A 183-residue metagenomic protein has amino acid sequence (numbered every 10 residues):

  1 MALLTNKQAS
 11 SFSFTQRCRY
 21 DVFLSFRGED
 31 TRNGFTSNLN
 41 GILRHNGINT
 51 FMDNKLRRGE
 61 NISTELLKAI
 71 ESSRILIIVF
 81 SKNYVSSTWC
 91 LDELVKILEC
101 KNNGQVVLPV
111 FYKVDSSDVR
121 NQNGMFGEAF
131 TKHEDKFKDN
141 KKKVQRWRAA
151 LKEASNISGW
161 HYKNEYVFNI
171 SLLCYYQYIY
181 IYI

Functional and structural regions predicted by a protein language model:
M1-L76, C100: Conserved N-terminal substructure of TIR/SEFIR domains
M1-V22, F35-G41, G47, D135-Q177 (+1 more regions): Regulatory and partner-binding modules of innate immune sensors/adaptors
A9, L24, N33, L56 (+4 more regions): Low-complexity, compositionally biased segments
G41-N49, I62-Y166: Cross-kingdom TIR/SEFIR domain
